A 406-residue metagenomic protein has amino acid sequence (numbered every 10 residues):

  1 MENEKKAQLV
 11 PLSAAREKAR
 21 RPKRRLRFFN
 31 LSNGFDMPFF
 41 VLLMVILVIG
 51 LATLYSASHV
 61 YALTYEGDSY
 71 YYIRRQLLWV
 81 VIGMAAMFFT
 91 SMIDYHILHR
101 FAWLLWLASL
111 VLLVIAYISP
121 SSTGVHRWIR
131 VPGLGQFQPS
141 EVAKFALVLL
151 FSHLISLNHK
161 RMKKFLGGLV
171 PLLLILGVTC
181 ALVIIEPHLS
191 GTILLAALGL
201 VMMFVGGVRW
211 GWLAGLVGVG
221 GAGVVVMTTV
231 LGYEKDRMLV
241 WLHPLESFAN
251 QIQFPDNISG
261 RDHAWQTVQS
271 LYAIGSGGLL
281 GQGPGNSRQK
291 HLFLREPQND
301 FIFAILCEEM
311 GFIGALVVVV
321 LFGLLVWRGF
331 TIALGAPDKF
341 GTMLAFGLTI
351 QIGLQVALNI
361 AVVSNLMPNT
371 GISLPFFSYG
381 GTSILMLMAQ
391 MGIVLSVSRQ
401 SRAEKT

Functional and structural regions predicted by a protein language model:
E2-I46, A52-P187, I360-S373, Y379 (+2 more regions): Membrane-helix boundary/helix-loop-helix interface segments in multi-pass membrane proteins
N3, F312, L316-V319, R328-G341 (+1 more regions): Membrane-proximal intracellular helices of multi-pass ion channels
L78-A86, E309-G329: Hydrophobic alpha-helical transmembrane segments
A85, I93, L150, G221 (+6 more regions): Transmembrane alpha-helix boundary/anchor motif
L104, L110, L166-L182, L189-V230 (+1 more regions): Hydrophobic alpha-helical segments of polytopic membrane proteins
S122-W128, W212-A315, K339-G341: Hydrophobic, glycine- and aromatic-enriched re-entrant/interface helices and adjoining loop segments
I155, I193-W212, G285-G314, S373-M388: Interfacial segments of multi-pass membrane proteins
G329-G371, F377: Loop-to-helix entry and N-terminal half of a specific, functionally important transmembrane alpha helix in multi-pass
